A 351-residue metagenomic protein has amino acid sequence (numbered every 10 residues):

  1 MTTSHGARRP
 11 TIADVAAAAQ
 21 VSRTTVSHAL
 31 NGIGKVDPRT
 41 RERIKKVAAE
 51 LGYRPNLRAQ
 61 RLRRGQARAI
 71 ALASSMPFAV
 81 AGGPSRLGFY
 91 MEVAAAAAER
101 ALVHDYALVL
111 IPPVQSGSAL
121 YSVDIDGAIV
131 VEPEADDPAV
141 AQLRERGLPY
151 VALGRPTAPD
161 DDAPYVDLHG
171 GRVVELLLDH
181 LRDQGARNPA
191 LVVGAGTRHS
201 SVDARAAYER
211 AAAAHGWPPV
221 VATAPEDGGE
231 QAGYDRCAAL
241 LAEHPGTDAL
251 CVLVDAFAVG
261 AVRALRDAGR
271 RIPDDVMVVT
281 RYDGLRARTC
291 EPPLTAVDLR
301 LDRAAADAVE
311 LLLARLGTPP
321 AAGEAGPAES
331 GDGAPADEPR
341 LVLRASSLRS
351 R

Functional and structural regions predicted by a protein language model:
M1-R68, R351: N-terminal helix-turn-helix DNA-binding module of bacterial transcription factors
T2-H5, E50, R144-A152, T157-R351: Bacterial carbohydrate/catabolite-sensing allosteric modules
G6, P10, K35, R39 (+11 more regions): Residues at secondary-structure transition points
S22, R68, D126, R187-N188 (+1 more regions): Short acidic/polar active-site loop segments enriched in Thr and Asp
E42, Y53-G117, G127: Amphipathic helical "hinge" segments at domain boundaries
L72, V130, V252: Redox-cofactor binding/interface segments in oxidoreductases and associated redox assembly factors
M76-A79, P133-E134, D255-A256: Short glycine-rich anion-binding loops that position phosphate/pyrophosphate groups of nucleotides and phosphorylated
A96-D179, D183-Q184: Mid-protein regulatory/catalytic core that forms ligand/cofactor-binding pockets and protein-protein interaction
